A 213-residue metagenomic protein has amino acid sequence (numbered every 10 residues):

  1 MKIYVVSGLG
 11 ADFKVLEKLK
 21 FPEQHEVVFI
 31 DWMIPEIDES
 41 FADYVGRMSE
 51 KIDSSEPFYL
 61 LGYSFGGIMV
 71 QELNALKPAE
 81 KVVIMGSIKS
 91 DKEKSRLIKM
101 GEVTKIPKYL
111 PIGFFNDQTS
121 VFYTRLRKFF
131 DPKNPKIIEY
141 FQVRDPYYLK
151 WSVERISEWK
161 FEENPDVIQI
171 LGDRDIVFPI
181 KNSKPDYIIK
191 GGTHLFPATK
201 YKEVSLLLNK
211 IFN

Functional and structural regions predicted by a protein language model:
M1-E56, S90, K105-I112: Active-site catalytic motif of lipid deacylating hydrolases and related acyltransferases
K18, E72-L73: Active-site signature of alpha/beta-hydrolase-fold catalytic machinery across serine- and Asp/Cys-nucleophile hydrolases
M33-P35, R174, K190-L195: Histidine-bearing beta->alpha loop at or near hydrolase active sites
E39, G192-L207: Catalytic histidine-centered segment of alpha/beta-hydrolase-like enzymes
L61-V70: Gly/Ala-rich beta-loop-alpha elbow adjacent to hydrolase catalytic centers
P78-I112: Flexible "cap/lid" loop of the alpha/beta hydrolase fold
F114-S157: Conserved alpha/beta-hydrolase catalytic His-Asp/Glu region
Q169-L171, D175: Short beta-strand/loop motif that positions the catalytic acidic residue of the alpha/beta-hydrolase fold
